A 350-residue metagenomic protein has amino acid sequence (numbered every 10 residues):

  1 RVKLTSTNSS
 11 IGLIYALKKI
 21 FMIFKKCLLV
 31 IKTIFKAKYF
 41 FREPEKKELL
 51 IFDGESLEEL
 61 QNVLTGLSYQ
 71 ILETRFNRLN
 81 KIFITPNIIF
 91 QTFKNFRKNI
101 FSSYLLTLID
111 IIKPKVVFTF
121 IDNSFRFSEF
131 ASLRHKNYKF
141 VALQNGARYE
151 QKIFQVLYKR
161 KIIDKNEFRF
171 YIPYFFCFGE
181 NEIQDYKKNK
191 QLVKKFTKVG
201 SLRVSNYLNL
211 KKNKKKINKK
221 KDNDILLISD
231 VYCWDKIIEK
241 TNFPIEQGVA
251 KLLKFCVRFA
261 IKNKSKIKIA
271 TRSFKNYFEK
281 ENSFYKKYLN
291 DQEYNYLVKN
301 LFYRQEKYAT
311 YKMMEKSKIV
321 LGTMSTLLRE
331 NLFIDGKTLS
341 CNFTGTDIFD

Functional and structural regions predicted by a protein language model:
R1-L208, L327-L328: Active-site and donor-binding regions of nucleotide-sugar-utilizing enzymes
L49-I51, L226, K337: Conserved beta-strand elements of the Class I
L60, V204-Y288: Conserved catalytic-core segment of nucleotide-activated headgroup transferases in glycan assembly
S132, F259, M313, E330: Hydrophobic/aromatic ligand-binding patch that stacks against planar heteroaromatic rings of cofactors or nucleotides
V193, K198, K286-Q292, I319 (+1 more regions): Catalytic binding pocket for nucleotide-activated donors in carbohydrate/polymer assembly enzymes
S283-Q305: Nucleotide-activated donor-binding/catalytic signature segment of Leloir-type glycosyltransferases, i.e., the conserved
Q305-S317, L332-F333: Short acidic alpha-helix that forms the nucleotide-activated donor recognition element in Leloir-type transferases
